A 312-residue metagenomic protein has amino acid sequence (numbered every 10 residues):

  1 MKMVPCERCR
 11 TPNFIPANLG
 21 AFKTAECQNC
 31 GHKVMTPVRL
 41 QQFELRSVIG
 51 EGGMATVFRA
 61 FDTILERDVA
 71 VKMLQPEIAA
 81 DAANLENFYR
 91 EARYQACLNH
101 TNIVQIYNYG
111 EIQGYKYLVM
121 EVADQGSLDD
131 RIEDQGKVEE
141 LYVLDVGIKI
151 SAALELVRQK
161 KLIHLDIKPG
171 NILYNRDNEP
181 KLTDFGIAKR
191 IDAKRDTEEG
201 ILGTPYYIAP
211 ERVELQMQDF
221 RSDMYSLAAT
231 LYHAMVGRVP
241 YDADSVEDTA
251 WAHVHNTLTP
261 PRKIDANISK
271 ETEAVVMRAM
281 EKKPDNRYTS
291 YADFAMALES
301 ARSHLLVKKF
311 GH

Functional and structural regions predicted by a protein language model:
R46-G52, V57: Protein kinase glycine-rich loop
Q75-C97: AlphaC helix of the eukaryotic protein kinase fold
Y109: Activation-segment/catalytic-loop signature of the eukaryotic protein kinase fold
Q113-S127, R131: Conserved short submotifs of the Hanks-type protein kinase catalytic core that shape the nucleotide-binding pocket
V146-G147: Activation segment signature within eukaryotic-like protein kinase domains
A152-L162: Protein kinase catalytic-loop region centered on the HRD/HxD motif
